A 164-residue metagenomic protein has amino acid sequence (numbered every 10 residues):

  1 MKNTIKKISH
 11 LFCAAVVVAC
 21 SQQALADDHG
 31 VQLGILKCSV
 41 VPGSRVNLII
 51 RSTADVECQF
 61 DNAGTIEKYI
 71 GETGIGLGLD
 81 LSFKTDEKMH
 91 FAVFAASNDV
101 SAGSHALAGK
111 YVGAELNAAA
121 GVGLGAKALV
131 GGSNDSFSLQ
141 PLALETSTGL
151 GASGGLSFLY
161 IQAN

Functional and structural regions predicted by a protein language model:
M1, V18, P42-G43: Preference for short coil/turn "hinge" residues that link or interrupt alpha-helices
K2-F12: Bacterial N-terminal signal peptides that target proteins for export
L11-A19: Bacterial N-terminal signal peptides
C20-D28: Sec/Tat signal peptide C-region and signal peptidase I cleavage site
D27-N164: Small-residue-enriched, tightly packed secondary-structure blocks
